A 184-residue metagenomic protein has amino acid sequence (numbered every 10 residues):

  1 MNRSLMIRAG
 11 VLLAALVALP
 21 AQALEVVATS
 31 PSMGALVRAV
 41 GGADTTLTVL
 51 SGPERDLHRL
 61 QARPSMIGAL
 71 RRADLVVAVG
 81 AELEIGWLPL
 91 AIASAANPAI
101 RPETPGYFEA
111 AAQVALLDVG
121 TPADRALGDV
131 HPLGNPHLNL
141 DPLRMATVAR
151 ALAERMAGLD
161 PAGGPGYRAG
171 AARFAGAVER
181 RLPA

Functional and structural regions predicted by a protein language model:
M1-L5: N-terminal secretory signal peptides that target proteins for export/translocation
R8-A18: Bacterial N-terminal signal peptides
A23-A184: Extracytoplasmic metal-acquisition and chelation regions
